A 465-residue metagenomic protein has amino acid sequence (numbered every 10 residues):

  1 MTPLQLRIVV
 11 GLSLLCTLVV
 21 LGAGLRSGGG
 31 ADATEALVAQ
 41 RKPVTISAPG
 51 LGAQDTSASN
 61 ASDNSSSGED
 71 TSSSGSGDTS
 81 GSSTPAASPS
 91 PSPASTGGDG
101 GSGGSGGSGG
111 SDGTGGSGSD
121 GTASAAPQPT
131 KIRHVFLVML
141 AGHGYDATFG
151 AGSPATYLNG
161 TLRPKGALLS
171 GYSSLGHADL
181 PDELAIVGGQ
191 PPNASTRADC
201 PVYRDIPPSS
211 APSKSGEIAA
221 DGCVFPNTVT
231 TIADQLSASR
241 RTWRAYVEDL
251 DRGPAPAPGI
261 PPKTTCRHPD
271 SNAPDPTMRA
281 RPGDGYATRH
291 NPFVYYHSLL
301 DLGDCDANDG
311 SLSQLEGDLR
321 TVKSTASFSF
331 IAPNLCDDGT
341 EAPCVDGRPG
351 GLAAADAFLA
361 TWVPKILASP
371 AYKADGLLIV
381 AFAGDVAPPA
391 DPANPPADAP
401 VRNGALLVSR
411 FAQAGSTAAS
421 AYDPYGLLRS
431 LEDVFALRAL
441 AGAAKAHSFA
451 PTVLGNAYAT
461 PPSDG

Functional and structural regions predicted by a protein language model:
M1-Q5: Short, Lys/Arg-rich N-terminal segment immediately upstream of the first membrane anchor
L6, V10-S13, A23-G30, T34-D55 (+2 more regions): N-terminal pro-sequences and low-complexity stem/linker regions of secreted or lumenal proteins
R41-A125, G465: Ser/Thr/Gly/Pro-rich low-complexity, disordered linker/stalk segments of secreted and cell-surface proteins
